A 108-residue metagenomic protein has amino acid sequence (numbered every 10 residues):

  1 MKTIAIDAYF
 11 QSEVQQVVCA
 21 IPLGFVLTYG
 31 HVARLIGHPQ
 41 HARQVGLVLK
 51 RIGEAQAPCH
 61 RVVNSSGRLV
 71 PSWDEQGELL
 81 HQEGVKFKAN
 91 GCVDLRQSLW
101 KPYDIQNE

Functional and structural regions predicted by a protein language model:
M1-E108: Nucleic acid-binding interface residues in structured DNA/RNA-binding domains, emphasizing the DNA-engaging scaffolds
